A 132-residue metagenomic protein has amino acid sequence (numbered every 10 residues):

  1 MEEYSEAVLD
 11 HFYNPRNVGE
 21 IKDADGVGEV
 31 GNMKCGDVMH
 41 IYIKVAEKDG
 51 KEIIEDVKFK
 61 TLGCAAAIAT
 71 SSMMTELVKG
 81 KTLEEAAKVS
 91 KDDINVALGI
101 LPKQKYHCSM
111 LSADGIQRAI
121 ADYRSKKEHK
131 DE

Functional and structural regions predicted by a protein language model:
M1-D23, V27-G28, A46-K48, E55 (+1 more regions): C-terminal binding/interaction regions
E29-K34: Short Gly/Pro-enriched turn/cap motifs at secondary-structure boundaries
C35, T61-T70, C108: Short, thiol/selenol-centered motifs that function as redox-active sites or metal-ligating centers
D37-E47: Short beta-strand elements
D37-M39, E52-E55: Residues at beta-strand starts and edge strands
I53-I54, K58, L62, L77: Active-site cofactor/substrate anionic-group-binding motifs, chiefly glycine- and Lys/Arg-rich phosphate-binding loops
A66-K81: Alpha-helical support elements that line or immediately flank enzyme active sites and cofactor-binding pockets
